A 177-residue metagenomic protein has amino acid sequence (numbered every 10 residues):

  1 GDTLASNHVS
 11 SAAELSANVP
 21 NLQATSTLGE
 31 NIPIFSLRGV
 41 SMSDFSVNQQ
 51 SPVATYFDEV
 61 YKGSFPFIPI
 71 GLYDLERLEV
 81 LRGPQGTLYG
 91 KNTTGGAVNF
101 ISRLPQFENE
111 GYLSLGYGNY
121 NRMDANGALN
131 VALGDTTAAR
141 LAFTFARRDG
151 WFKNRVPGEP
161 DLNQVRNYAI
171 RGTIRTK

Functional and structural regions predicted by a protein language model:
G1-N7, A12-N18, N130: N-terminal Sec signal peptide and the immediately downstream disordered periplasmic leader that contains the TonB box
G1-V9, L37-G39, F57-D58, L115-Y117 (+1 more regions): Short, polar/charged loop or turn motifs at beta-strand boundaries
L4, S16, L78-G83, V98-F100 (+1 more regions): Non-catalytic regulatory/gating segments with a bias toward low-complexity or hydrophobic composition
N7-S10, V19, E30-I32, Q50-P52 (+4 more regions): Extracytoplasmic
A13, A17-V60: Extracytoplasmic beta-strand/coil segments of soluble accessory domains associated with Gram-negative outer-membrane
I34-S36, Y56, R77-V80, N92-L115 (+1 more regions): N-terminal periplasmic accessory domains that precede and gate Gram-negative outer-membrane beta-barrel machines
F45-S46, P52-P84: Short acidic/polar hinge/loop motifs at secondary-structure boundaries that mediate gating or recognition
E110-Y112, Y117-K177: Transmembrane beta-barrel wall of Gram-negative outer-membrane proteins
